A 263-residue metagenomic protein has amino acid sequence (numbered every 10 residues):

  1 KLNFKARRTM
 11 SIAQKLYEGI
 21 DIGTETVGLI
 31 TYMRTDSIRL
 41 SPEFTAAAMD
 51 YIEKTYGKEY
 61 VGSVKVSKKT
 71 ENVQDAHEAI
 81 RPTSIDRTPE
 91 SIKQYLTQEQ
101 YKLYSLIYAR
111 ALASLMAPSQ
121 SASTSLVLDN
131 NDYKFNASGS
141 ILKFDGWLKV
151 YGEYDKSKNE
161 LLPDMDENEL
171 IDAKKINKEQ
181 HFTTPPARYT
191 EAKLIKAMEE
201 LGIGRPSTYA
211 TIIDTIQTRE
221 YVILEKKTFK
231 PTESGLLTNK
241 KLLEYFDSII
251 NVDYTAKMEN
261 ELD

Functional and structural regions predicted by a protein language model:
K1-D263: Core catalytic DNA strand-manipulation module of type IA topoisomerases
